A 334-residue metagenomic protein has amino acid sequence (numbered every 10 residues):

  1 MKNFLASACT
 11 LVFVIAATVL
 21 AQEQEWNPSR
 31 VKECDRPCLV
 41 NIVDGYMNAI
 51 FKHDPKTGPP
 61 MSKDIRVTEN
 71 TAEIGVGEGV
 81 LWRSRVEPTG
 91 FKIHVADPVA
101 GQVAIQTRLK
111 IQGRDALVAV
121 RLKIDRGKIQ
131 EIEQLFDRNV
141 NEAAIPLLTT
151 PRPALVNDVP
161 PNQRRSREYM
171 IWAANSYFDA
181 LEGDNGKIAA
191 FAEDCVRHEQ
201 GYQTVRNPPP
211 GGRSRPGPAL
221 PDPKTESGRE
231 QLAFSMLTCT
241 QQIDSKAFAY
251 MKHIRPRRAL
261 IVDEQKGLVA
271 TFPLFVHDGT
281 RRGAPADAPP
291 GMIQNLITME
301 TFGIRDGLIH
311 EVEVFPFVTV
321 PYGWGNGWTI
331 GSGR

Functional and structural regions predicted by a protein language model:
M1-F4: Positively charged n-region of N-terminal signal peptides that target proteins for export
S7-A17: Bacterial N-terminal signal peptides
A21-R334: C-terminal and inter-domain tail/linker signature
